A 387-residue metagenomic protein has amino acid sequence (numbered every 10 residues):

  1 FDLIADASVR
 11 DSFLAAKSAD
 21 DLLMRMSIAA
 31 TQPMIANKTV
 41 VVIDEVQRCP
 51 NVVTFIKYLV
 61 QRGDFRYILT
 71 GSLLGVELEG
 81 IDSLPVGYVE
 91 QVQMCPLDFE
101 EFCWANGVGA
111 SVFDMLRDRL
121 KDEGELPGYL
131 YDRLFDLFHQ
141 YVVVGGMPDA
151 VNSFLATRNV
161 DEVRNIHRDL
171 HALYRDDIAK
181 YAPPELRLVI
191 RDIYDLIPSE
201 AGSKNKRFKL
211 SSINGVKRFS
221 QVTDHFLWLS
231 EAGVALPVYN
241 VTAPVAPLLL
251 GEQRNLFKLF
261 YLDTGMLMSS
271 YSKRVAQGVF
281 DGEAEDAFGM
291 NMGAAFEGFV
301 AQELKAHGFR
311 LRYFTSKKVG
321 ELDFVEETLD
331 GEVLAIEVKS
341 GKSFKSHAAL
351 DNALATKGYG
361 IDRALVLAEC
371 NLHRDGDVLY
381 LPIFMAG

Functional and structural regions predicted by a protein language model:
A5-N37: Short glycine-rich substrate-engagement loop in P-loop NTPases that contacts/grips substrate
P33-V52: Conserved P-loop NTPase "ATPase switch" module shared by AAA+ and STAND
V42, R66-S72, Q93: Structural recognition of the conserved hydrophobic beta-strand(s) that form the central parallel beta-sheet of P-loop
V46-L69: Conserved Walker B catalytic segment
E79-A201: Interdomain motor-coupling "hinge/lid" segment immediately C-terminal to the ATP-binding subdomain of NTP-driven enzymes
N152-L322, T328-D330: Accessory nucleic acid-recognition modules appended to NTPase machines
L334-K342: Active-site ExK catalytic segment of metal-dependent nucleases
E369-G387: Domain-level recognition of nuclease-like catalytic cores that cleave nucleotide substrates
